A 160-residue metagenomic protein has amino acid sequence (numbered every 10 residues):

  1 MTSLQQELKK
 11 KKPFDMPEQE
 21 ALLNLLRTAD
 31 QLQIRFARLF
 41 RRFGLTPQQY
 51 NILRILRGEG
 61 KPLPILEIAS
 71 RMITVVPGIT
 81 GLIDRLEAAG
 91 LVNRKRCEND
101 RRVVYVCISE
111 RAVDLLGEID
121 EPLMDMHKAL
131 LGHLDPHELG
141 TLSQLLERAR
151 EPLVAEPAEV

Functional and structural regions predicted by a protein language model:
M1-F14, H137-V160: C-terminal regulatory/oligomerization modules of transcriptional regulators
M1-F43: N-terminal leader segment of winged-helix/HTH proteins
E20, N24, N51-R54, D114 (+1 more regions): Pre-recognition alpha-helix immediately N-terminal to the DNA-recognition helix within helix-turn-helix or winged-helix
L26, D30, I34-V75, A158-V160: N-terminal helix-turn-helix DNA-binding core of bacterial DNA-binding proteins
L32, M72, L115, I119-L131 (+1 more regions): Alpha-helical linker/hinge and terminal dimerization helices associated with HTH transcriptional regulators
I65-L66, P77, D84, V104: Residues within helix-turn-helix
D84-Q144: Charged, amphipathic alpha-helical coiled-coil/dimerization segments
